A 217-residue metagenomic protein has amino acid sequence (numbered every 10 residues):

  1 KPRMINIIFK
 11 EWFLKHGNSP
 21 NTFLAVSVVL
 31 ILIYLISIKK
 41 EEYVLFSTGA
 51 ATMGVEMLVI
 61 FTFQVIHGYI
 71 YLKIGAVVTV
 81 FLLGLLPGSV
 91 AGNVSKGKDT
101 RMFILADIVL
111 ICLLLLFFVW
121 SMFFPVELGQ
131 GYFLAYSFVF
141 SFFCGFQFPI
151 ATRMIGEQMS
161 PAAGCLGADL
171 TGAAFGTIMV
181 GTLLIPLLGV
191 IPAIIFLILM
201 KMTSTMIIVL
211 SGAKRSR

Functional and structural regions predicted by a protein language model:
K1-R217: Alpha-helical transmembrane segments of multi-pass membrane proteins
